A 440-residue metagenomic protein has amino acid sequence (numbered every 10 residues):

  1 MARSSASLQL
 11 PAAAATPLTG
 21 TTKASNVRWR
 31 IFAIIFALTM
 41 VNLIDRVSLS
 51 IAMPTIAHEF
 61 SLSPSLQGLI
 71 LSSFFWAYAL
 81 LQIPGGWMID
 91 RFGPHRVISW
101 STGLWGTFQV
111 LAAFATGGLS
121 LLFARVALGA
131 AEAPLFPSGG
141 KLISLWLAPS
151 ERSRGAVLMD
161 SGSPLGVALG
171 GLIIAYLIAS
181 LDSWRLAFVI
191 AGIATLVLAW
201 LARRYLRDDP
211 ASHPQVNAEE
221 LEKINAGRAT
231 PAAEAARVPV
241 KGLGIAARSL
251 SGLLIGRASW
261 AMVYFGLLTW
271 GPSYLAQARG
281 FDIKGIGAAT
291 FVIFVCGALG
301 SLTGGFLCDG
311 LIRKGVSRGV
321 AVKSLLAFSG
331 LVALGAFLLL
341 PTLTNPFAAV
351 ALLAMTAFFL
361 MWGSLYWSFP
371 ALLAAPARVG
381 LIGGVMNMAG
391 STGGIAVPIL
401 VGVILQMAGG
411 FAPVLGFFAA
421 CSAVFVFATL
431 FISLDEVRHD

Functional and structural regions predicted by a protein language model:
L49-S50, I245-G304, G363, W367: Extracytoplasmic gate region of multi-pass secondary transporters
S61, G93, F114-S120, A131 (+4 more regions): Helix-breaking motifs and short loop linkers at transmembrane-helix boundaries and internal kinks in secondary membrane
L80-L119: Conserved MFS/SLC helix-loop-helix module at the cytosolic interface between two early adjacent transmembrane helices
A124-S163: Cytoplasmic helix-loop-helix junction between adjacent transmembrane helices in 12-TM secondary transporters
R154-L172, A179, G297, S301 (+1 more regions): Glycine-rich segments within core transmembrane alpha-helices of 12-TM secondary carriers
M159, S163-H213: Helix-loop-helix hairpin linking two adjacent transmembrane segments in secondary transporters
G319-Y366: C-terminal transmembrane helical hairpin of 12-TM major facilitator-type secondary transporters
A371-A408: A late C-terminal transmembrane helix in Major Facilitator Superfamily
